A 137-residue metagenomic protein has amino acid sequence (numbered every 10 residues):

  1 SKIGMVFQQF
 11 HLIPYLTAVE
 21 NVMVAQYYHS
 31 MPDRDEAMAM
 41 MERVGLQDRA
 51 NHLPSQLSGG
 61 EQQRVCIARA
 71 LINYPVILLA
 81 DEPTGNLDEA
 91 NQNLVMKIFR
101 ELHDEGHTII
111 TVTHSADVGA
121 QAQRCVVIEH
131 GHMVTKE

Functional and structural regions predicted by a protein language model:
S1-V127: ABC family nucleotide-binding domain
C125-E137: H-loop (His-switch) and adjacent beta-strand-loop-beta switch element of ABC-type ATPase nucleotide-binding domains
